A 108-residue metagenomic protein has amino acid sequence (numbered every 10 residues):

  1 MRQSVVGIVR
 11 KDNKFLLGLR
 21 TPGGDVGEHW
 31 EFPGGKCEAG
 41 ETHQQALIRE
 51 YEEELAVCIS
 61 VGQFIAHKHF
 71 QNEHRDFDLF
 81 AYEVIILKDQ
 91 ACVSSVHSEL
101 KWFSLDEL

Functional and structural regions predicted by a protein language model:
M1-L16, K36: Conserved N-terminal beta-strand and adjoining loop/helix that marks the start of the Nudix/MutT-like hydrolase domain
Q3, C58, K68-A91, K101 (+1 more regions): Active-site-adjacent beta-strand/loop module that shapes the phosphate/pyrophosphate-binding cleft
K14-E53: Conserved Nudix-box catalytic region and its N-terminal flanking loop in Nudix hydrolases and closely related
D25-H29, A91-L108: Nudix hydrolase/Nudix homology domain
E54-V61: Short secondary-structure junctions
